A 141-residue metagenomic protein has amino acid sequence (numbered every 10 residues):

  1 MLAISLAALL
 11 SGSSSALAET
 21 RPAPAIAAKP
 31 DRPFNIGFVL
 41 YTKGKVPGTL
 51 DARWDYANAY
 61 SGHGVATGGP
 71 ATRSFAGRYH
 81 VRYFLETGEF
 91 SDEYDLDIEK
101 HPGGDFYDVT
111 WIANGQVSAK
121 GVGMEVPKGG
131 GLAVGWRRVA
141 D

Functional and structural regions predicted by a protein language model:
L2-S11: Bacterial N-terminal signal peptides
L9, S15-A18: Low-complexity, intrinsically disordered segments with a bias for serine/threonine
L17-D141: Central antiparallel beta-sheet cores of small beta-barrel/beta-sandwich binding domains
